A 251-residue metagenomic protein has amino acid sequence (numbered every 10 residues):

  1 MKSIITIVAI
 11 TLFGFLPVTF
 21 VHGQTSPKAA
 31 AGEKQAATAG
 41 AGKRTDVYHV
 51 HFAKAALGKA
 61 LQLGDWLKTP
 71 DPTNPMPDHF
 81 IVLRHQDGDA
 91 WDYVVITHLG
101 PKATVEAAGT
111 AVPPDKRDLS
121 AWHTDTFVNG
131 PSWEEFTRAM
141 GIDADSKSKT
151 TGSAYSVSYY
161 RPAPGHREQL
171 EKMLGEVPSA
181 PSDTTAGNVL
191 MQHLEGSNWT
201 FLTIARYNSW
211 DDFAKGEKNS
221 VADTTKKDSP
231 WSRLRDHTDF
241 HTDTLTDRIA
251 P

Functional and structural regions predicted by a protein language model:
M1-A9, V18: Bacterial N-terminal signal peptides that target proteins for export
F13-H22: C-terminal segment of classical bacterial N-terminal signal peptides
G23-P251: Short S/T/G/P-rich N-terminal loop/turn motif that feeds into the first structured element of a domain
